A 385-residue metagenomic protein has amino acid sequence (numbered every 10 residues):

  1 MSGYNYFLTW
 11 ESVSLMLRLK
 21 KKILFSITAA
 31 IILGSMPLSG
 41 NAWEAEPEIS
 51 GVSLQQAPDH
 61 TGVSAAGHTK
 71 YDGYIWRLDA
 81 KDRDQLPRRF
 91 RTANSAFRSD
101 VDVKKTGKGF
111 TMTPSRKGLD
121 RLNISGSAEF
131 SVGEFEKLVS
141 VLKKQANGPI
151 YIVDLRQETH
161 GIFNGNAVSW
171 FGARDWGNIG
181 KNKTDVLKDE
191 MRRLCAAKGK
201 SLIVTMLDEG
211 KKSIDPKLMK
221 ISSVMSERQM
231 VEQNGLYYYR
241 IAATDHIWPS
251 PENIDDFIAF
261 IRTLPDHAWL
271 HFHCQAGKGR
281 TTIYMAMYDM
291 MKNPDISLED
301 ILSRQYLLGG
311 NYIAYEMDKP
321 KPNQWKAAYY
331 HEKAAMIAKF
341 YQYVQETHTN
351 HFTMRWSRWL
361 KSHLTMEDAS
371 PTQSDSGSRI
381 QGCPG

Functional and structural regions predicted by a protein language model:
M1-L19: N-terminal secretory signal peptides that target proteins for export/translocation
Y6, K21-I23, A42: N-terminal cationic leader/targeting segments used for protein routing and processing
L17-I27: Bacterial N-terminal signal peptides that target proteins for export
S26-S35: Bacterial N-terminal signal peptides
G40-H271, I283-G385: Cys-dependent protein tyrosine phosphatase-like superfamily
G277: Conserved G/P- and acidic residue-centered "switch" motifs that form tight phosphate/ATP-binding loops in soluble
R280: Conserved SAM/SAH-binding loop-helix junction of Class I S-adenosyl-L-methionine-dependent methyltransferases
